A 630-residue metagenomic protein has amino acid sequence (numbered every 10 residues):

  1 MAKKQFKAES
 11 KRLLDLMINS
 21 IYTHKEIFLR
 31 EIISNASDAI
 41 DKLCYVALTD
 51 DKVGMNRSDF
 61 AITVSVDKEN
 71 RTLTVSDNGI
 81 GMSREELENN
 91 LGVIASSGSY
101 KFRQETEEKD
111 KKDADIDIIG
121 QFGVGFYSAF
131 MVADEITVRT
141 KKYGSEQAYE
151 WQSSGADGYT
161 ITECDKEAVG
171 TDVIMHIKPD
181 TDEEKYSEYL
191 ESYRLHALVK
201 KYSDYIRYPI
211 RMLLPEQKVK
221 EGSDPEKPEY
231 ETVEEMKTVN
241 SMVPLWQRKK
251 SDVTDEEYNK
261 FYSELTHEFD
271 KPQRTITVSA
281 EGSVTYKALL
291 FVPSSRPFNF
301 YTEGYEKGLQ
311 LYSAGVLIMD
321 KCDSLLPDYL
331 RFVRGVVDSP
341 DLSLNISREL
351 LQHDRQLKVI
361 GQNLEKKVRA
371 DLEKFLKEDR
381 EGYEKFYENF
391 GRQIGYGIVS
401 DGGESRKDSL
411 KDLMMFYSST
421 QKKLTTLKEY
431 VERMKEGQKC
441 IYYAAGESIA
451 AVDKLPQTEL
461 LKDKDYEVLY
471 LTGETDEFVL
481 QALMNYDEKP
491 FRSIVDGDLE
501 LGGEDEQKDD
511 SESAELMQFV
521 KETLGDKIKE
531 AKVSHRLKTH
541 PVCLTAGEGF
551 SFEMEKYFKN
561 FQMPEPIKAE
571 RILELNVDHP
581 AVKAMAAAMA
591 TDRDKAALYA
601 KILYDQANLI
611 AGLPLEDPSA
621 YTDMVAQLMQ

Functional and structural regions predicted by a protein language model:
M1-Y189, A197, K435: GHKL (Bergerat-fold) ATPase N-terminal catalytic module, capturing the glycine-rich phosphate-binding loop and acidic
I118, I136-G158, K178-Q630: GHKL/Bergerat-fold ATPase module in large chromosome/replication-associated machines
